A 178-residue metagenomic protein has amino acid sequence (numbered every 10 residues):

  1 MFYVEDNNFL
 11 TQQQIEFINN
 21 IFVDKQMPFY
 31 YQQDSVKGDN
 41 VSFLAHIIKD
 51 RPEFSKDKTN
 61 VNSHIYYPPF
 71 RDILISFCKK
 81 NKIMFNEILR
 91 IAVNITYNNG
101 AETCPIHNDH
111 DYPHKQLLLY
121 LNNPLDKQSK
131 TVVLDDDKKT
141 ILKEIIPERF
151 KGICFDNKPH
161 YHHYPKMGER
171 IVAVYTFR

Functional and structural regions predicted by a protein language model:
M1-N86: Non-heme Fe(II)/2-oxoglutarate
D57, V61-R178: Catalytic core of non-heme Fe(II) oxygenases with the double-stranded beta-helix
